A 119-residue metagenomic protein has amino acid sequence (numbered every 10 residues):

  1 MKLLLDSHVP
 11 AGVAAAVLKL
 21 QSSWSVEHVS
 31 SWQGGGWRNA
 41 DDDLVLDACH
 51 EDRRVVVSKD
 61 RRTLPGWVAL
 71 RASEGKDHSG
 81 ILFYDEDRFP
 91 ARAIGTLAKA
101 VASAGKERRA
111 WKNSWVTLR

Functional and structural regions predicted by a protein language model:
K2-S23, E27-W37, D43-L46, P65-R119: Acidic, PIN/NYN-like endoribonuclease modules and their adjacent C-terminal/linker elements
L4-D6, V55-R61: Acidic beta-strand-to-loop metal/phosphate-binding motif
D43-S58: Short, structured active-site "lid" loops
